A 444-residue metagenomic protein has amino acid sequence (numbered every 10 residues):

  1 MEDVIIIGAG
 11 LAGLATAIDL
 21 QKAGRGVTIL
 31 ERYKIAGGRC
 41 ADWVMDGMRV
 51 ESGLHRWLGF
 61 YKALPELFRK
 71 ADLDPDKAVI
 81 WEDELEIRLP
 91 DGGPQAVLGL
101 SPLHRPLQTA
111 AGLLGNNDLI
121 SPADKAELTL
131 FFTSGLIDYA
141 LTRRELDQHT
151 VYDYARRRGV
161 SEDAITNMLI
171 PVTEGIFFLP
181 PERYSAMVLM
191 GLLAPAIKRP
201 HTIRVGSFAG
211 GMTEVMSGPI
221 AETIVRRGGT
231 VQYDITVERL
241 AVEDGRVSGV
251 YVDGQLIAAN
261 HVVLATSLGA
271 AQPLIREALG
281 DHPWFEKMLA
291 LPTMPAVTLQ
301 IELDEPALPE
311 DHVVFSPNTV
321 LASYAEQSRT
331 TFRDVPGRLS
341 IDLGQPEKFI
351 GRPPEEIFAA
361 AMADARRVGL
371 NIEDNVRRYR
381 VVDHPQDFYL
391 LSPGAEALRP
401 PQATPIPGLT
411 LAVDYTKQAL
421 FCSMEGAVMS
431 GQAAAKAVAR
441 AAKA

Functional and structural regions predicted by a protein language model:
E2-I29: N-terminal Rossmann-like FAD-binding beta1-loop-alpha1 element of flavoenzymes
A12, I35, G269: Conserved Rossmann-like nucleotide-cofactor binding loop
Q21-M45: Glycine-rich FAD pyrophosphate-binding loop
C40-G59, I137-Y139: Glycine-rich active-site loop/strand segments that organize a redox cofactor
L64-P65, R69-K70, P75-A186: Mobile amphipathic helical/loop "lid" adjacent to a hydrophobic cofactor/ligand pocket
L192-D253: Helical element adjacent to the flavin cofactor pocket in flavoenzyme catalytic cores
I235-E355, A363-G369: Mid-domain catalytic core of redox enzymes that form a hydrophobic substrate pocket/lid adjacent to a catalytic redox
D311, V320-A444: Conserved flavin/dinucleotide-binding core of flavoenzymes
